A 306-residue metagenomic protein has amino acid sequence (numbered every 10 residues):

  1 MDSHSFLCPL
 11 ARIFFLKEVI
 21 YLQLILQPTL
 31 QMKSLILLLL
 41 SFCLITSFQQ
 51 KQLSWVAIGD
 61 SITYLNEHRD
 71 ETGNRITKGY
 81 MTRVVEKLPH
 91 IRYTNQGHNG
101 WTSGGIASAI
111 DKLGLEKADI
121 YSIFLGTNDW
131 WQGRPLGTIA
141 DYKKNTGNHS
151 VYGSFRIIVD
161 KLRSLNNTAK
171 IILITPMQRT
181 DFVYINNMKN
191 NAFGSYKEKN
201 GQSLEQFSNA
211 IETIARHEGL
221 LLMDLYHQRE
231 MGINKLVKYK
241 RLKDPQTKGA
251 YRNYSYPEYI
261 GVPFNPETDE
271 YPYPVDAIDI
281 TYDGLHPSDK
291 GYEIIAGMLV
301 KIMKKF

Functional and structural regions predicted by a protein language model:
S3-Q52: Bacterial Sec-dependent N-terminal signal peptides
S47-G97, A109-A118: Serine-esterase "nucleophile elbow" of acetyl-processing enzymes
S61, N99-T102, N128, H286: Gly/Ser/Thr-rich beta-alpha loop segments that engage phosphate groups in nucleotides
Y64, E71, T102, T180 (+1 more regions): Flexible, glycine-rich phosphate/dinucleotide-binding loops and adjacent beta-alpha linkers at cofactor/substrate
N66-E67, G104, Q132: Short N-terminal helix/helix-N-cap motif within the alpha/beta-hydrolase-1
T82-K87, A107-F306: Alpha-helical cap/lid subdomain in secreted, periplasmic, or secretory-pathway luminal O-acyl-processing enzymes
Q96-G100, M177: Short, solvent-exposed turn/loop segments enriched in Gly/Ser/Thr/Pro and often Arg
